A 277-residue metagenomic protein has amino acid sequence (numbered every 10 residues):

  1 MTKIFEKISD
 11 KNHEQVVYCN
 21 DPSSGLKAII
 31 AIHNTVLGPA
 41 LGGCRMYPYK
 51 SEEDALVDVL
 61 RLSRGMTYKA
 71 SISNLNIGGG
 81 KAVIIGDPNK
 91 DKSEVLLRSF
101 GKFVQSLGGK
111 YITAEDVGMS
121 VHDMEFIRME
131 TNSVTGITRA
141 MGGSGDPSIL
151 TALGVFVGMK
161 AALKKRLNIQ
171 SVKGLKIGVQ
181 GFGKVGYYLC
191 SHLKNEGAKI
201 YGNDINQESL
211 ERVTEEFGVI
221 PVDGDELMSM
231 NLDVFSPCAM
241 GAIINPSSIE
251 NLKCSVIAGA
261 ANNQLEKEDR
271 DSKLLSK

Functional and structural regions predicted by a protein language model:
M1-G142: N-terminal ligand-binding/catalytic initiation module
K3, H13-Y18, K165, Y188 (+3 more regions): Glycine-rich, charged/polar anion/phosphate-binding loops that engage phosphate groups from diverse ligands
Q105-G109, K173, L193-K199, M230 (+2 more regions): Short, surface-exposed connector motifs at secondary-structure boundaries
Y111-E115, T135-I137, G202-D204, D223 (+2 more regions): General beta-strand structural signal in soluble alpha/beta enzymes
D146-L232: Glycine-rich phosphate/diphosphate-binding loop of Rossmann-like nucleotide-binding domains
I220-K253: Catalytic core of soluble alpha/beta enzymes
M240-I244, S248-K277: Rossmann-fold NAD(P)-binding glycine/threonine-rich loop
